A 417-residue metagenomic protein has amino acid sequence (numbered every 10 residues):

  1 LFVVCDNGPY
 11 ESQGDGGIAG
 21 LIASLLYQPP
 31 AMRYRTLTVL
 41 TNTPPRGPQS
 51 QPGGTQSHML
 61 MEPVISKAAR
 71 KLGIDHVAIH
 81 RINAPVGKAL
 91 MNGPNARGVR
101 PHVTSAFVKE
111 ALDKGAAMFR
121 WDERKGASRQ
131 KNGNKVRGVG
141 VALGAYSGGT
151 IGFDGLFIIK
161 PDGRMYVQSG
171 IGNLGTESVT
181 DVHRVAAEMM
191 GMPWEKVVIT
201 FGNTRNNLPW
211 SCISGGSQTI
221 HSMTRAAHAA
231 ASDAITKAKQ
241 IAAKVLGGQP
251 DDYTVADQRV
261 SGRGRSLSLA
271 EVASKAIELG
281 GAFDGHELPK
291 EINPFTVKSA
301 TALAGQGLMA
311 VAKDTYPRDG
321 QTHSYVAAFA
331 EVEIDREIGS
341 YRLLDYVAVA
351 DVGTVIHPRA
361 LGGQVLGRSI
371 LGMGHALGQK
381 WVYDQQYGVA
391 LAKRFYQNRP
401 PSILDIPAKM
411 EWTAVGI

Functional and structural regions predicted by a protein language model:
L1-S57, N132-I417: Gly/Pro-rich active-site capping loops and adjacent beta-alpha segments that organize cofactor/substrate pockets
P48-S50, H76-I82: Short, cationic motifs built from Arg/Lys/His that form the positively charged side of catalytic pockets
R70, N83, S340: ATP-dependent carboxylate activation and anion-phosphoryl transfer catalytic cores that bind Mg-ATP to form
K71-G73, A78, G191: Noncatalytic alpha-helical scaffold of FAD-dependent oxidoreductases
R81-I158, Q397-P400: Accessory "access/gating" subregions that flank catalytic or transport cores
